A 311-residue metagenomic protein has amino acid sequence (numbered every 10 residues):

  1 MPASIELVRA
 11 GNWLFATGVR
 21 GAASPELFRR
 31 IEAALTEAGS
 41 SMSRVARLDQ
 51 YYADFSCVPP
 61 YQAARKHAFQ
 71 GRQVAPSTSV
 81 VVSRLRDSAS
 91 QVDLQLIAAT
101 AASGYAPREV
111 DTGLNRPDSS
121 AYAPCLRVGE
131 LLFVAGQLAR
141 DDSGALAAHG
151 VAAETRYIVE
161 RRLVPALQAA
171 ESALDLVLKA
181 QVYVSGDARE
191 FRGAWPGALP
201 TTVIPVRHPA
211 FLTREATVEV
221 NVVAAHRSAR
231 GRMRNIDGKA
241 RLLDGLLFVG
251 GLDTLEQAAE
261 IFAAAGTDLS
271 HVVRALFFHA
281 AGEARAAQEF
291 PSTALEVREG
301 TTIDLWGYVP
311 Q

Functional and structural regions predicted by a protein language model:
M1-Q311: N-terminal presequence-like segments and the immediate start of the first folded domain
